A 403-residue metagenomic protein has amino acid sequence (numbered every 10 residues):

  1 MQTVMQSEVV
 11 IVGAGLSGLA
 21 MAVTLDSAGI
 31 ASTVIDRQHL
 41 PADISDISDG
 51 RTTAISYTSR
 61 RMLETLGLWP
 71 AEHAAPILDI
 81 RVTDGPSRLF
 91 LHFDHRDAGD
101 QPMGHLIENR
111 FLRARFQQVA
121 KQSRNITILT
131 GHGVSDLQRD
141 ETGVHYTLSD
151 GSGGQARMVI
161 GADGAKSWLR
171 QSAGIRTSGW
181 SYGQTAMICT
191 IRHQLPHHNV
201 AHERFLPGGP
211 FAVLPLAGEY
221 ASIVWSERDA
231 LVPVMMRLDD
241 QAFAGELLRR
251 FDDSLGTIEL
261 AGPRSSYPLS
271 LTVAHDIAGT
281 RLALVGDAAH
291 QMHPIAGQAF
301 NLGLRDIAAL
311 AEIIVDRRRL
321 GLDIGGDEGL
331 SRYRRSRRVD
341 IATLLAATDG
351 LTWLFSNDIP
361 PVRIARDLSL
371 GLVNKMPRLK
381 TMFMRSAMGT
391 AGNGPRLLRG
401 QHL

Functional and structural regions predicted by a protein language model:
T3-M5, E64-T65, A75-S172, W180-T185: Conserved N-terminal helical subregion
E8-V34: N-terminal Rossmann-like FAD-binding beta1-loop-alpha1 element of flavoenzymes
S17, L40, K166: Conserved Rossmann-like nucleotide-cofactor binding loop
D26-D49: Glycine-rich FAD pyrophosphate-binding loop
I47-G85: N-terminal FAD cofactor-binding segment of flavoenzymes
L63, G143-H145, S152-G153, M158-R264: Conserved FAD-binding catalytic core of PHBH/FMO-like flavoproteins
P233-G325: FAD/FMN-dependent oxidoreductases across multiple families
E312-L403: C-terminal helical "tail/cap" subdomain of flavin- and related membrane-associated enzymes
